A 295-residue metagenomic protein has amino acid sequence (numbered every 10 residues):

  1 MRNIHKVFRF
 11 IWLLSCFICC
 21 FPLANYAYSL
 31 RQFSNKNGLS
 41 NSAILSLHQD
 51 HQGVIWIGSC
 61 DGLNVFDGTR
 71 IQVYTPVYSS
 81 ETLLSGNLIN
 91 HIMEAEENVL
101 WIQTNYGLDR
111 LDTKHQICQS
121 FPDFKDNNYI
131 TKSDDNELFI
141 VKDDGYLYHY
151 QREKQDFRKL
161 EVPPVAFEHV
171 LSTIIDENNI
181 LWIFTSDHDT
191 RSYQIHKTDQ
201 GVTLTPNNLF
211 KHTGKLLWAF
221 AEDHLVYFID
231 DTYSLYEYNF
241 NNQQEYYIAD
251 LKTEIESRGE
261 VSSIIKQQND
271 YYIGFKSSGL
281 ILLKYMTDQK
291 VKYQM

Functional and structural regions predicted by a protein language model:
M1-M295: Carboxylate-rich, polar loop motifs that coordinate divalent cations or form catalytic acidic clusters
